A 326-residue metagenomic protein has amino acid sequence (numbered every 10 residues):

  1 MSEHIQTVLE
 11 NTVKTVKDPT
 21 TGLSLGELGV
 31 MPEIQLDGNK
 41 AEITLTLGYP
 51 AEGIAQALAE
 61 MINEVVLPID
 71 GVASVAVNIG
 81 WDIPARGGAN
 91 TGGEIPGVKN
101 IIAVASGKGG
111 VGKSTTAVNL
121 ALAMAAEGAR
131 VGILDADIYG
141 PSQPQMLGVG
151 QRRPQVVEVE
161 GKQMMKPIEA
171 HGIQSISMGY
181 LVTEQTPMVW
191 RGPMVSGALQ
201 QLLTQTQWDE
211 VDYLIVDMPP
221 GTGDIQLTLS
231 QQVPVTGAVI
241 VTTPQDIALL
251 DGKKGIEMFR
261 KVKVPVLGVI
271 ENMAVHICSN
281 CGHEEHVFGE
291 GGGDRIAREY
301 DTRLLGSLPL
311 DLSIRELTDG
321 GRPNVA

Functional and structural regions predicted by a protein language model:
M1-P32: N-proximal, solvent-exposed amphipathic alpha-helical segments enriched in charged/polar residues
E3-Q6, L28, L47, A59-E60 (+4 more regions): C-terminal lobe/tail of nucleotide-utilizing enzymes
V13, M31, V66, V98 (+10 more regions): Residue-level signature of catalytic and energy-coupling elements of molecular machines, predominantly ATP/GTP-dependent
E27-V30, D37-A105: Extreme N-terminal, non-catalytic leader segments that precede Walker-type/kinase nucleotide-binding cores
I101-I138, G252, I256: Walker A/P-loop phosphate-binding motif and the immediately C-terminal alpha-helix
M124, A129-Q185, W190, S196: Phosphate-binding loop that captures ATP/GTP phosphates
P154-V157, M178-M194, Q200-T228: Switch II (G3) loop of P-loop NTPases
T206-Q207, Q226-I247: Inter-motif core of Ras-like GTPase G domains
